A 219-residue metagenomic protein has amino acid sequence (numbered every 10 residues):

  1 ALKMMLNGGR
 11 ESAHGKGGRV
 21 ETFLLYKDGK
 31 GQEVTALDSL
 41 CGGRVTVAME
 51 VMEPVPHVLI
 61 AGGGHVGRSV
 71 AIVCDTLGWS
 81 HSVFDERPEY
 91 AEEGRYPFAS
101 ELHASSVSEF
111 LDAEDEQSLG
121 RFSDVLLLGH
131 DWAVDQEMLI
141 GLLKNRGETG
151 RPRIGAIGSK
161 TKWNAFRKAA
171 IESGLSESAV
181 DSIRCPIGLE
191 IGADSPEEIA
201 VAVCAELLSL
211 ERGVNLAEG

Functional and structural regions predicted by a protein language model:
A1-H103, D115-S123, K168, E206 (+2 more regions): Segments forming oxygen-rich coordination pockets for charged ligands
G64-H65, W132-A133, T161: Residue-level detector of alpha-helix initiation sites
R68, Q136, N164: Alpha-helical elements of the RecA-like P-loop NTPase motor core of helicases
V73, E137-L142: A short acidic, amphipathic alpha-helical/loop segment
F84, D124-V125, G129-H130, I140-A170: ADP-ribose/adenylate-binding Rossmann-like module
S105-L111: Conserved SAM/SAH-binding loop
E114, D135: Conserved phosphotransfer microenvironments
R151, I157-G219: Adenosine-phosphate binding glycine-rich loop
